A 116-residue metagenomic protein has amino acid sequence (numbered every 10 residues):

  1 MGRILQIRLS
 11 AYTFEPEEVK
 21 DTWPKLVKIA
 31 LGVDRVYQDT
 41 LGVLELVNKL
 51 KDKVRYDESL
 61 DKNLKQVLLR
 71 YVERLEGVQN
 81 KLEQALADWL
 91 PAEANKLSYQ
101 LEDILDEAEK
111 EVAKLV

Functional and structural regions predicted by a protein language model:
M1-V116: C-terminal-biased regions
